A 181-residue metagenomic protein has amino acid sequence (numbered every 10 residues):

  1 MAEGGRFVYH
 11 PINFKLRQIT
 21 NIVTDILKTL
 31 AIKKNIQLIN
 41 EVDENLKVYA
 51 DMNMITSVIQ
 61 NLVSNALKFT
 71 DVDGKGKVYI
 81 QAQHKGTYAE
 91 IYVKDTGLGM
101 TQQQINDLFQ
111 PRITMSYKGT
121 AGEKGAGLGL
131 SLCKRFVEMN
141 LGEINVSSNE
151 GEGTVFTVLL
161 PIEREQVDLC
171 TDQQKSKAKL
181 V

Functional and structural regions predicted by a protein language model:
M1-P11: Helix-loop junction within the histidine kinase core
H10-K15, I32, Q37-K47: Conserved catalytic submotifs in the C-terminal HATPase_c
A66-L67: Short helix-loop "hinge" at the ATP-lid/N-box region of the Bergerat-fold HATPase_c
K75-T87: Short beta-strand/loop element within the Bergerat-fold HATPase_c
M100-R112: Short conserved segment of the HATPase_c
G129, C133: Short alpha-helical Gxxx[C/S/T] motif in the catalytic ATP-binding
